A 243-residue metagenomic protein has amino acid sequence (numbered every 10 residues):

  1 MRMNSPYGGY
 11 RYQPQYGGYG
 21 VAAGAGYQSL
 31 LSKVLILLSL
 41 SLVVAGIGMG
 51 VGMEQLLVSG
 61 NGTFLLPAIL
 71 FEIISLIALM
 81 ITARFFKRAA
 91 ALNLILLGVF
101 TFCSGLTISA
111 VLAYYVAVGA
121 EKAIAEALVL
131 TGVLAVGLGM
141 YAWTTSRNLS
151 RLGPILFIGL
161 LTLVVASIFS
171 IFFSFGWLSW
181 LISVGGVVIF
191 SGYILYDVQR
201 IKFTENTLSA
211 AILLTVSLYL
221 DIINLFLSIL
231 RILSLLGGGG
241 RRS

Functional and structural regions predicted by a protein language model:
M1-S243: A hydrophobic alpha-helical transmembrane-helix feature that marks the membrane cores and membrane-interface segments
